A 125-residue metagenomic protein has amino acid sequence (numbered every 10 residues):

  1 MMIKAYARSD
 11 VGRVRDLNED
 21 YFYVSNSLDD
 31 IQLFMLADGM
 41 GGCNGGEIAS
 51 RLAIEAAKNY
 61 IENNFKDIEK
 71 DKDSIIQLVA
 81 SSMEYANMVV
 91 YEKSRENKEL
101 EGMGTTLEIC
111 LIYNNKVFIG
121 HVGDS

Functional and structural regions predicted by a protein language model:
M1-S125: PP2C/PPM-type serine/threonine phosphatase catalytic domain
